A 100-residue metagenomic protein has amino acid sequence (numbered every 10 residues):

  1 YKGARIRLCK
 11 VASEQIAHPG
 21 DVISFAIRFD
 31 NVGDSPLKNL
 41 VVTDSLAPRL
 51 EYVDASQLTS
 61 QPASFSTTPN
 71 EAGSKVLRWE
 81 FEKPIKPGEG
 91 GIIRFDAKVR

Functional and structural regions predicted by a protein language model:
Y1-R100: Exported/extracytosolic protein signature
